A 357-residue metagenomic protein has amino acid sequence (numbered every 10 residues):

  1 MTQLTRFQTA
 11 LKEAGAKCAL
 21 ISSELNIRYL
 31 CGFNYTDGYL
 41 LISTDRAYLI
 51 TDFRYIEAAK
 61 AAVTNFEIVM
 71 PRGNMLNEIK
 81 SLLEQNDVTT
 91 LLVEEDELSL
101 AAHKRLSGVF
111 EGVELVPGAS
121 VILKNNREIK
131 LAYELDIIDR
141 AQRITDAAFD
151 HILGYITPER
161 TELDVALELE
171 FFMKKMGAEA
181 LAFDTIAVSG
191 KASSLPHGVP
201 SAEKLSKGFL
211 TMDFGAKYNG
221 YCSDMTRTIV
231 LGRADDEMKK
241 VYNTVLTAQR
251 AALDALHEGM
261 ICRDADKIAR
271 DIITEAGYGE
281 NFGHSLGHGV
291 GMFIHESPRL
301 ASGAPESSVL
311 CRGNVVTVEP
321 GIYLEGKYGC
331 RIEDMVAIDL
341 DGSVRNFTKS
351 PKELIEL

Functional and structural regions predicted by a protein language model:
M1-L357: Active-site neighborhoods and metal-handling regions in enzymes and metal-associated proteins
